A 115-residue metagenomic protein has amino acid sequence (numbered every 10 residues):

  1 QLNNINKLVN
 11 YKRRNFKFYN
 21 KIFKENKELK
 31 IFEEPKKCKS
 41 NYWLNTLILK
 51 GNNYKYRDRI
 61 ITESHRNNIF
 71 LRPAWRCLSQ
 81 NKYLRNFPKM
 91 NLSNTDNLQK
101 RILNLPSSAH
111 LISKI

Functional and structural regions predicted by a protein language model:
Q1-I115: PLP-dependent aminotransferase class I/II
